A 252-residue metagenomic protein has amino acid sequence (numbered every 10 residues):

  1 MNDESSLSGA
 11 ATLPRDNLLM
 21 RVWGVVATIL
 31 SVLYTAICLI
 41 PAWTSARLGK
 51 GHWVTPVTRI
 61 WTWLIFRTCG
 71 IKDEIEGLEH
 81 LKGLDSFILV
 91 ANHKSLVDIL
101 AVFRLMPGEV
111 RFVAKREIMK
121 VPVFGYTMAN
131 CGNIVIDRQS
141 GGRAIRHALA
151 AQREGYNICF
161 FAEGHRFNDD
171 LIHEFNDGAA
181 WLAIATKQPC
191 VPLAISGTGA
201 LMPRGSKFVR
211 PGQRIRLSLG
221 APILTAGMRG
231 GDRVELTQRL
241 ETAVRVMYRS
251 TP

Functional and structural regions predicted by a protein language model:
M1-L18, G142-P252: Non-catalytic C-terminal accessory region of glycerolipid acyltransferases and related lyso-lipid remodeling enzymes
L13-E74, Y126-N130: A transmembrane-helix-recognition feature enriched in membrane-embedded lipid enzymes and envelope glyco-/phospholipid
I65-T68, L89-V90, V135-Q139, D169: Short, flexible loop segments at the rims of nucleotide/cofactor-binding pockets, characterized by
I75, L89, F112, L217-L219: Generic preference for hydrophobic
G77-K82: Glycine-rich helix-loop-beta junction characteristic of Rossmann-like nucleotide cofactor-binding loops
D85-A91, V110, Y156-A162: Generic beta-sheet signal
N92, A129-C131, F208-P211: Short, hinge-like loop/turn segments at secondary-structure boundaries
L96-H147, Q152: Membrane-embedded segments
